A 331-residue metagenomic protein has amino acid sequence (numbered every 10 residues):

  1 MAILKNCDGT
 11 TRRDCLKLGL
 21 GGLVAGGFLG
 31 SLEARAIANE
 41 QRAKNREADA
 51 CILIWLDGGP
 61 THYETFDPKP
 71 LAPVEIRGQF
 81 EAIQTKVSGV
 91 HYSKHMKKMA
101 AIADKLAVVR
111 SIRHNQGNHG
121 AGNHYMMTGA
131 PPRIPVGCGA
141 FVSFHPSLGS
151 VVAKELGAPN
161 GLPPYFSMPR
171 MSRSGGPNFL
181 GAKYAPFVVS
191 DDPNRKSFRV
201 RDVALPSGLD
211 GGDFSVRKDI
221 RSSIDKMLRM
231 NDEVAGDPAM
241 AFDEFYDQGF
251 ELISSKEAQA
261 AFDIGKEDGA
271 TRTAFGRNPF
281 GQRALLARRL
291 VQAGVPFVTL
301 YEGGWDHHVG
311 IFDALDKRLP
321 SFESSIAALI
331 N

Functional and structural regions predicted by a protein language model:
M1-N331: Ligand-binding pockets and gating/stacking loops
